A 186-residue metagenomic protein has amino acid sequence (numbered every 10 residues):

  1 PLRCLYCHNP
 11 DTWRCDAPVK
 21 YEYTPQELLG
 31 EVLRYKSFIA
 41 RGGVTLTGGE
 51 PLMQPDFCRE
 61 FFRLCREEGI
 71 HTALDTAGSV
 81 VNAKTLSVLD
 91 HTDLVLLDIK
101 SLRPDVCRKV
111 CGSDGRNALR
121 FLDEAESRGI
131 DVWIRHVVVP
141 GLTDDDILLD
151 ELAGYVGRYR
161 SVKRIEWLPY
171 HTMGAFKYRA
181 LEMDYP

Functional and structural regions predicted by a protein language model:
P1-E22: Canonical Radical SAM [4Fe-4S] cluster-binding loop centered on the CxxxCxxC motif and its immediate flanking residues
A17-P18, R108, P186: A short acidic, glycine-rich active-site loop that binds or catalyzes chemistry on phosphate/adenosine moieties
P18-L33: Short microdomains enriched in Cys/His and/or Lys/Arg
L29-G43, G48-M173: Conserved AdoMet/S-adenosylmethionine-binding subsite of the radical SAM
K163, Y178-P186: A structural motif corresponding to the C-terminal lobe/cap of the Radical SAM core domain
